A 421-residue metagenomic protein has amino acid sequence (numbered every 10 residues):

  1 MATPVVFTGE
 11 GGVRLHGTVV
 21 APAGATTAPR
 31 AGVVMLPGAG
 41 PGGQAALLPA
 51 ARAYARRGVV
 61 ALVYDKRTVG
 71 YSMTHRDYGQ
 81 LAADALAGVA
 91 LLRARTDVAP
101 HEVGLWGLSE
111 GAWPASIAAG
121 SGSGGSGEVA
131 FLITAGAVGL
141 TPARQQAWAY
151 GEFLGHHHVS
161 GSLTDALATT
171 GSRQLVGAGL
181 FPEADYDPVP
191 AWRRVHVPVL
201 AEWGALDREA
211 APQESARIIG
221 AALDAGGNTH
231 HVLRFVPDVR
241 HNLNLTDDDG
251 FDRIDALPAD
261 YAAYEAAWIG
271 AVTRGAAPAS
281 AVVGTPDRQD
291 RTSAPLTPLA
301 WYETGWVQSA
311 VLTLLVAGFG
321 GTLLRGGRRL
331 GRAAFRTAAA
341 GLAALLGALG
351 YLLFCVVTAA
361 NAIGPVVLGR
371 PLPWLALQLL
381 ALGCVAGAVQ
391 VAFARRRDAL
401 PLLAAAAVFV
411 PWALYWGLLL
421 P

Functional and structural regions predicted by a protein language model:
M1-A281: Soluble extramembrane regions of membrane proteins in the secretory/endomembrane system
A135-P142, Q146-H158, T292-L324: A contiguous, well-structured "functional interface" segment within a domain
A271-G305: Short, aromatic-rich amphipathic segments at membrane interfaces that lie adjacent to a transmembrane helix or signal
Y302-P421: Alpha-helical transmembrane segments of integral membrane proteins
